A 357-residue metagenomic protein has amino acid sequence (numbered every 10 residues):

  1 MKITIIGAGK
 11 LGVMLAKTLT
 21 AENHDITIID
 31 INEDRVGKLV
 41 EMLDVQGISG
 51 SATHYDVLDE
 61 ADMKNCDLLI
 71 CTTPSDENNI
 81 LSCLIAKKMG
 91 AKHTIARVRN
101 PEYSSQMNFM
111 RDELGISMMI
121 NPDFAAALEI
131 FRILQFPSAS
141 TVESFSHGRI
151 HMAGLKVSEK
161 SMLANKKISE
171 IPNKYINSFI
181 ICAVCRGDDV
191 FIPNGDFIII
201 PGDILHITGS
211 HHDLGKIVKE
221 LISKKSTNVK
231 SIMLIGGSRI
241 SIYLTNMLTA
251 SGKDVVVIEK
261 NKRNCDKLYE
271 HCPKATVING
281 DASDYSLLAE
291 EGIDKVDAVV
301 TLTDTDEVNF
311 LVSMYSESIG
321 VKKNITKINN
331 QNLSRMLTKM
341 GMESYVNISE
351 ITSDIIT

Functional and structural regions predicted by a protein language model:
M1-T357: Cytosolic regulatory regions of ion transport systems
